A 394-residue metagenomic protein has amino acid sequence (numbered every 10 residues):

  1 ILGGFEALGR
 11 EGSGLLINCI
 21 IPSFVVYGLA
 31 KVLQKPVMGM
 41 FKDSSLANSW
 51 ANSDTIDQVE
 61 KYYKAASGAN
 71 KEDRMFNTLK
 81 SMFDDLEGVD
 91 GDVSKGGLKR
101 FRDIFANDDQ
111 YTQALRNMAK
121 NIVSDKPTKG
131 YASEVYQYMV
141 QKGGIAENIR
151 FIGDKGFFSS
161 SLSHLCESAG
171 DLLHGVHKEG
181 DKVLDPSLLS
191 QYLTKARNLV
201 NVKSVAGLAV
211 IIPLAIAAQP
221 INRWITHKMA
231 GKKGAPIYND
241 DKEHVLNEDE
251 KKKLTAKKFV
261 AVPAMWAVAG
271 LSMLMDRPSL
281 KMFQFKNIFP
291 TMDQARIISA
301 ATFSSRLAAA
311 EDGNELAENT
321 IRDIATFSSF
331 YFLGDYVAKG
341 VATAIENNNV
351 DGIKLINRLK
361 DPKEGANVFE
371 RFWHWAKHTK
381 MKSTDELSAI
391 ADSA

Functional and structural regions predicted by a protein language model:
I1-A394: Glycine-rich, hydrophobic membrane-spanning regions of integral membrane proteins that mediate transport
